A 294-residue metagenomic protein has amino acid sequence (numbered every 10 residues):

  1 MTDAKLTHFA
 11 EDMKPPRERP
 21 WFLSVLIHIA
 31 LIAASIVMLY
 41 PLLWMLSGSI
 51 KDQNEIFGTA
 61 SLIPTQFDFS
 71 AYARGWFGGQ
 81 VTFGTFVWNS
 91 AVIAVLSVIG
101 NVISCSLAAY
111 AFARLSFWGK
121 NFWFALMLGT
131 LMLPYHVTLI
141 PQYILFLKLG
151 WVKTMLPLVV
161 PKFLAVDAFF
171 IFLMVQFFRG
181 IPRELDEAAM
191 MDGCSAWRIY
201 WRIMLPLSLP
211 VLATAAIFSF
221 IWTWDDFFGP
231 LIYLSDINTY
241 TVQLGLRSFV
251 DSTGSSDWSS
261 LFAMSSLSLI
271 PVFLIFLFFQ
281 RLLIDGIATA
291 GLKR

Functional and structural regions predicted by a protein language model:
M1-K5: N-terminal acidic, proline/glycine-rich, low-complexity intrinsically disordered segments
L6-H8, P15-P16, L23-R294: A structural signal for multi-pass alpha-helical bundles of membrane permease subunits that mediate small-molecule
